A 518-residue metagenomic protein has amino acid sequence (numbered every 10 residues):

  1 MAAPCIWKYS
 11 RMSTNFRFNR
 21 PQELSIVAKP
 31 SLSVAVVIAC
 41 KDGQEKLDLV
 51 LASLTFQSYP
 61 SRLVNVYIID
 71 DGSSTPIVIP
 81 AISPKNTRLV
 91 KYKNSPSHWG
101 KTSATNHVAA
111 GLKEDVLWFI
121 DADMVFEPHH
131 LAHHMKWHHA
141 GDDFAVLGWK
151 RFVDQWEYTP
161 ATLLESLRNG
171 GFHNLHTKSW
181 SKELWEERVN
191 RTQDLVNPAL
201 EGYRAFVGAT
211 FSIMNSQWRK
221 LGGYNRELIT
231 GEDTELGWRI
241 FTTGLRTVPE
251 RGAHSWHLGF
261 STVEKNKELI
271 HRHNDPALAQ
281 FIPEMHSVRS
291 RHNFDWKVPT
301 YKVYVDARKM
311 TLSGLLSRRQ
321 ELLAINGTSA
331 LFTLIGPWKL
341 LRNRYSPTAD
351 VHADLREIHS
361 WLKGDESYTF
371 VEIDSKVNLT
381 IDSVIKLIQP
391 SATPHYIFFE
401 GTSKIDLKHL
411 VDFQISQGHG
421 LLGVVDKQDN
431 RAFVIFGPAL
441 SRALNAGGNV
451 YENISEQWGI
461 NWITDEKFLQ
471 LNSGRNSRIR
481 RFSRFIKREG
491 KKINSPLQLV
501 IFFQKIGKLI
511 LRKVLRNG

Functional and structural regions predicted by a protein language model:
A2-T55, F281-K309, S313: N-proximal low-complexity "stem/linker" segments adjacent to membrane-targeting elements
A52-R62, Q320-S329: Short, acidic, metal-binding catalytic loop of nucleotide-sugar glycosyltransferases
I68-V78, M124, G336-A353: A conserved acidic beta->alpha catalytic loop
K93-L112, S375-L387: Glycine-rich, basic loop-to-helix element that forms the pyrophosphate-binding segment of sugar-nucleotide handling
L117, Y396: Short aromatic/hydrophobic "clamp" motif used to bind/position activated sugar donors
H129-W180, S391-P394, G401-F433: Conserved donor NDP-sugar-binding/catalytic core segment of glycosyltransferases
H176-S212, L422, D429-F433, R442-E456: A recurrent flexible, glycine/aromatic-enriched loop bordering the glycosyltransferase active site that acts as
L221-W238, T247-P249: Donor nucleotide-sugar recognition loop
